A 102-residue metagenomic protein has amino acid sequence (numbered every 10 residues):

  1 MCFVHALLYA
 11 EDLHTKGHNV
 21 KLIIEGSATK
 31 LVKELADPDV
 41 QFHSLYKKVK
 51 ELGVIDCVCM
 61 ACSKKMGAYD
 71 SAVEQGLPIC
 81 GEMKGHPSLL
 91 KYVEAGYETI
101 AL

Functional and structural regions predicted by a protein language model:
M1-V4, K30-A36: Short, glycine-rich nucleotide/cofactor-binding loops
C2-K16: Histidine-anchored nucleotide/phosphate-binding helix
A10, V20-G26, D56-C62: Short internal beta-strands
H14-T15, K50, V73, V93: Anion (oxyanion) recognition and catalysis
H18, V54, L77: Short phosphate-binding/catalytic loops that engage adenosine nucleotides
L31, G67-A68: Phosphate- and divalent-cation-binding pockets in alpha/beta enzyme and binding domains that engage nucleotide-derived
P38-K65: A glycine-rich helix N-cap at a beta->alpha junction
S71-A95, I100: C-terminal structural segments of small proteins and small subunits
